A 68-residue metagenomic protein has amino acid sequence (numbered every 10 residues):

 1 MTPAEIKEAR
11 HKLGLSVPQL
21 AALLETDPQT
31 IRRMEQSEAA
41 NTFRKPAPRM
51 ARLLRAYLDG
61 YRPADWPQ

Functional and structural regions predicted by a protein language model:
M1-K12: A short, Lys/Arg-rich alpha-helix, primarily the initiator
I6, L20-A21, I31-M34: Conserved hydrophobic/aromatic packing and binding residues within compact polymer-binding modules
T26-F43: Recognition helix of helix-turn-helix/homeodomain-like DNA-binding domains that insert into the DNA major groove
E38-A56: Short, basic-rich loop-to-helix N-cap that marks the start of a DNA-contacting helix
R55-Q68: Short C-terminal boundary/hinge segments that cap the last helix of small helical domains
